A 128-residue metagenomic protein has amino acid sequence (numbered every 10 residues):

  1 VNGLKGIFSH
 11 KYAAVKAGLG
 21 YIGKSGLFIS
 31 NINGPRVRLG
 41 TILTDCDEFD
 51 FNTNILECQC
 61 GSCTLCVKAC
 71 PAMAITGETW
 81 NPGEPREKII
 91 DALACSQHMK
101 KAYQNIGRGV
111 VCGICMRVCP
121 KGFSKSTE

Functional and structural regions predicted by a protein language model:
V1-E128: Catalytic cores of enzyme domains
